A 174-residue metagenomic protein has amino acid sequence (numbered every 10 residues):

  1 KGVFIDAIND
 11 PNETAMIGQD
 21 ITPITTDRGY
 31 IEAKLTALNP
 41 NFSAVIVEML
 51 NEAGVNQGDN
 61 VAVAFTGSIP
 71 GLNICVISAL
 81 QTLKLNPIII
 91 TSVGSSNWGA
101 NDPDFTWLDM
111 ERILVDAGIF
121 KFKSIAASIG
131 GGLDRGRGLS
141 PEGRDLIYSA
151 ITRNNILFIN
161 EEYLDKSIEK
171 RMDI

Functional and structural regions predicted by a protein language model:
K1-G54, V61, G71: Metallocofactor- and cofactor-centric catalytic cores in central/energy metabolism, strongly enriched
G2, G18, G29, G54 (+9 more regions): Residue-identity detector for glycine
T14, T22-T26, T36, T66 (+3 more regions): Residue-identity detector for threonine
A33-A37, Q57-N60, L83, D102 (+3 more regions): Aromatic-enriched hydrophobic runs in primary sequence
K34, A64, I156-N160: Conserved short-loop catalytic and cofactor-binding motifs
N41, V47-A53, Q57-F105: Membrane-embedded segments
T106-I174: A substrate-binding/cap region within the structured catalytic cores of diverse enzymes
